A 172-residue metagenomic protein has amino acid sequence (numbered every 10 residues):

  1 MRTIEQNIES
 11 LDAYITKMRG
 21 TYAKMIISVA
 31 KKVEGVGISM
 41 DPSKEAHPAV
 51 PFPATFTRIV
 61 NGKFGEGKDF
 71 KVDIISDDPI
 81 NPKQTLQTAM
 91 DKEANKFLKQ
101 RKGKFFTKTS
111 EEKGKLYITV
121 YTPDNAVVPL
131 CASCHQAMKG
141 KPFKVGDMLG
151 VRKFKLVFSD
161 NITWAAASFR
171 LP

Functional and structural regions predicted by a protein language model:
M1-L130, G140-P172: Extracytoplasmic c-type cytochrome modules immediately beyond a signal peptide or single-pass transmembrane anchor
S133: Short, cysteine/histidine-rich loop/knuckle motifs that typically chelate Zn2+
Q136: Catalytic core segments in nucleotide and nucleic-acid processing enzymes
